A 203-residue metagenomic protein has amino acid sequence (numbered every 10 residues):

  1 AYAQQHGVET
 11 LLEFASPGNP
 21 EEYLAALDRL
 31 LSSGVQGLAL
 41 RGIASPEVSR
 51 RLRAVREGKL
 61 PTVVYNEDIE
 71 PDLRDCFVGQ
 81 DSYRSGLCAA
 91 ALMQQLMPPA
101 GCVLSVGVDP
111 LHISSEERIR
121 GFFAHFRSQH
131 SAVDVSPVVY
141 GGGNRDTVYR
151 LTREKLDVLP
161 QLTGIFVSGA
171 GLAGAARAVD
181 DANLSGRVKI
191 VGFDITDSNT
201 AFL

Functional and structural regions predicted by a protein language model:
Y2-P20, C102-S105, F123-D146: Short beta-strand elements in bilobed, periplasmic/extracellular small-molecule ligand-binding domains
A15-P17, I43, E67-I69, V108 (+1 more regions): Short, ordered loop/turn segments at secondary-structure junctions
L30-V35, M97-A100, K155-Q161: Glycine-rich phosphate-binding loop signature in dinucleotide/nucleotide-binding domains
L38, G42-R56, F122, S136-S198: Hydrophobic alpha-helical
P46-R84, T196-F202: Flexible loop/hinge segments that line or gate small-molecule binding clefts
V78-V103, V148-Y149, S198-N199: Hydrophobic alpha-helical segments within soluble ligand-binding/sensing domains
C88-Q129, P137: An alpha-beta-alpha
